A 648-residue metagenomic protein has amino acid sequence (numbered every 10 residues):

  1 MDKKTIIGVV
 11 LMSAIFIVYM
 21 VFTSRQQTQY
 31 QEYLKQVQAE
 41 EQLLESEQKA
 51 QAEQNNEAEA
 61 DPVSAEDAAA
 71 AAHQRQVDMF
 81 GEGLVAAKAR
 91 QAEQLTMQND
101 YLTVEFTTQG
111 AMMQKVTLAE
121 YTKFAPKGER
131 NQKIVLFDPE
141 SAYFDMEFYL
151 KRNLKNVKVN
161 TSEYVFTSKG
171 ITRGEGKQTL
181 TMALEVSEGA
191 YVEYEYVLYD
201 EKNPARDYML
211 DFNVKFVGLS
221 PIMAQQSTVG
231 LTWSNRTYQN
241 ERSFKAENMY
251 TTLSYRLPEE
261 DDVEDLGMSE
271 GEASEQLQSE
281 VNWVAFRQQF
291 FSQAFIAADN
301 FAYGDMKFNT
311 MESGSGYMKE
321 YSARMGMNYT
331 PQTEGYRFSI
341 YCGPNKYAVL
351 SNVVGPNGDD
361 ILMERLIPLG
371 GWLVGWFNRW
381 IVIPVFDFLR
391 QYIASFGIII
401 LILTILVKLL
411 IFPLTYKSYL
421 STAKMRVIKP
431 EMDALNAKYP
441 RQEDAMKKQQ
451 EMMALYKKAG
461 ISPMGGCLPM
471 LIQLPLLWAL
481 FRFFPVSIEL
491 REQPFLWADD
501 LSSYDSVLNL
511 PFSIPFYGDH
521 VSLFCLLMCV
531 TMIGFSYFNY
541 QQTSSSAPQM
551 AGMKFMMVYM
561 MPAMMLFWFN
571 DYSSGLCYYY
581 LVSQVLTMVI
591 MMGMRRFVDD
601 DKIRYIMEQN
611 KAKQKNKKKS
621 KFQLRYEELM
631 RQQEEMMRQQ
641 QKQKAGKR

Functional and structural regions predicted by a protein language model:
M1-L409, R604-R648: Membrane-protein biogenesis/insertion across secretory and organellar systems
K3, I393-F396, W568-C577: Transmembrane helix interruption/hinge and helix-loop junction motifs
G8-V21, L477-L480, L526-T531, M564: Core hydrophobic alpha-helical membrane-spanning segments
M12, V407, T531, V582-L586: Transmembrane alpha-helical core residues of multi-pass small-molecule transporters, especially secondary transporters
S13, G397, L401, L471 (+3 more regions): Residue-level signal for the membrane-embedded core of alpha-helical transmembrane segments, especially mid-helix
Q26, E40-L44, L410-L477, I533-N570 (+1 more regions): Membrane-interface amphipathic helices and adjacent TM-edge segments
R365-K438, K447, M453-K457, L477 (+3 more regions): Transmembrane alpha-helical segments that form the functional core of multipass membrane systems
A479-I533: Conserved catalytic motifs of ABC-family nucleotide-binding domains
